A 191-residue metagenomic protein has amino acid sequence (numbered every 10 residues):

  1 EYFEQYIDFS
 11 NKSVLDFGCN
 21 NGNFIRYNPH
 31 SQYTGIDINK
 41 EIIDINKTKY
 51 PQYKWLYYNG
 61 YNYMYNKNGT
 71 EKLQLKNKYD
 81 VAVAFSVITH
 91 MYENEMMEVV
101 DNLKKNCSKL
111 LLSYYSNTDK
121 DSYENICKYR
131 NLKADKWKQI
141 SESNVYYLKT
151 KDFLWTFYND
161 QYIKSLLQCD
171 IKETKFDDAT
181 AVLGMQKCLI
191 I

Functional and structural regions predicted by a protein language model:
E1-K12, N20-L73, E98, N102 (+1 more regions): Class I (Rossmann-like) S-adenosyl-L-methionine-dependent methyltransferase catalytic domain, capturing the SAM-binding
K12, D80, S108: Conserved acidic residues
F17: Conserved beta-strand/loop positions that form the S-adenosyl-L-methionine
N77: Active-site charged/polar residues at nucleotide-handling catalytic sites that mediate phosphoryl, nucleotidyl
V83: A conserved beta-strand element that flanks and buttresses the S-adenosyl-L-methionine
S86-V87: Short catalytic micro-motifs in class I SAM-dependent methyltransferases
Y92-E93: Helix-capping/helix-break motifs at membrane-protein junctions, especially on the cytosolic side just before or after
